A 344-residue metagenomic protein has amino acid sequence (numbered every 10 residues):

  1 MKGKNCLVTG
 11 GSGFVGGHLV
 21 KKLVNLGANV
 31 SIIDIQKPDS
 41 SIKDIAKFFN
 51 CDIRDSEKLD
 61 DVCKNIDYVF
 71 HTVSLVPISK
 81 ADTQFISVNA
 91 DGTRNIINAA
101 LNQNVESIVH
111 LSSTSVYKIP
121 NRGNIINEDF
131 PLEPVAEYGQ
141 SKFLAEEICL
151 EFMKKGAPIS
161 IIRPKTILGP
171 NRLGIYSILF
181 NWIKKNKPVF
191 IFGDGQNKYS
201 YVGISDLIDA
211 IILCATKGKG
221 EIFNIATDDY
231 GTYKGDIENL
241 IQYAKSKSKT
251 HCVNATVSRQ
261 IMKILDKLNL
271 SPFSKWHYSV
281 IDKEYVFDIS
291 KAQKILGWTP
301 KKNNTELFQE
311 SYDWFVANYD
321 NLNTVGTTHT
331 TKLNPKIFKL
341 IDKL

Functional and structural regions predicted by a protein language model:
C6-L26: N-terminal Rossmann NAD(P)H-binding glycine-rich loop of SDR-like oxidoreductase domains
I53-V88, A99, T114-Y117: NAD(P)H-binding glycine-rich loop region in Rossmannoid oxidoreductase-like domains and their noncatalytic homologs
N95-E137, F152: Conserved Rossmann-fold NAD(P)-dependent oxidoreductase catalytic core, especially the SDR/UDP-sugar
V135-S160: Active-site Tyr-X1-5-Lys
L144, R172-I178, F192-A215, E221-N224: Substrate-positioning beta->alpha
I204, M262-T299, N318-D320: Conserved C-terminal active-site "lid" loop/helix of NAD(P)H-dependent oxidoreductases that clamps the redox cofactor
K217-K275, I289, Q309-E310, L322-N323 (+1 more regions): Mid/C-terminal beta-alpha module of Rossmann-like enzyme folds, strongest in SDR-family dehydrogenases/epimerases
N304-L344: Amphipathic terminal alpha-helices
